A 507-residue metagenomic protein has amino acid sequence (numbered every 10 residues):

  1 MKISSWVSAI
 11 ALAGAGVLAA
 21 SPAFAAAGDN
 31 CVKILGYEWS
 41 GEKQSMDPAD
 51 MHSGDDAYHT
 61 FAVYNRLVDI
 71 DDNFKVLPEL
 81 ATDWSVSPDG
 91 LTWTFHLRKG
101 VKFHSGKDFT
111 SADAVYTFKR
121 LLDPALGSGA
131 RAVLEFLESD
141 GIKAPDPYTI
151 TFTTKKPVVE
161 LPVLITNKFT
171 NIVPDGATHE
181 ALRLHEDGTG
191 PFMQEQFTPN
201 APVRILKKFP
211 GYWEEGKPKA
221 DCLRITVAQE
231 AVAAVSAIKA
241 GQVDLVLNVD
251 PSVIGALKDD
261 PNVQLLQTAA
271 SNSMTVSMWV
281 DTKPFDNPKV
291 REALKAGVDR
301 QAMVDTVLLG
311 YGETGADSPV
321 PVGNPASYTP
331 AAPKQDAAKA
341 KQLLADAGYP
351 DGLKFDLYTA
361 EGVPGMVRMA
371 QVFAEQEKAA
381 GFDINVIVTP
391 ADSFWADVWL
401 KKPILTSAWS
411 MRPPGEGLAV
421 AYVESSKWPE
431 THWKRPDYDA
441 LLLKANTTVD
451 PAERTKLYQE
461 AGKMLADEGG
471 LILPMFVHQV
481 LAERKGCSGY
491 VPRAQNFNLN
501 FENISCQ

Functional and structural regions predicted by a protein language model:
L35-P88, K119, D187-T189: N-terminal lobe/hinge region of extracytoplasmic solute-binding protein
W39-A57, L80-A81, K107, E160-T170 (+2 more regions): A structural "hinge/loop" feature
K75, V163-P218, C222, A338 (+1 more regions): Gly/Pro-rich hinge or "lid" segments in bacterial periplasmic/extracellular proteins
H96, A130-P174: Surface-exposed binding/hinge segments that line and control ligand-binding clefts or catalytic entry sites
T110-T117, P147-T153, G190-P191, K219-C222 (+5 more regions): Alpha-helical secondary-structure segments
E180, G211-A256, A374, D383: Ligand-site clamp/hinge motif
P191, T314-D346, V363-R368: Structural transition elements
A379-F394, V420-K485, Q507: Extracytoplasmic/peripheral linker and loop segments enriched in polar/acidic and small residues with frequent Thr/Pro
